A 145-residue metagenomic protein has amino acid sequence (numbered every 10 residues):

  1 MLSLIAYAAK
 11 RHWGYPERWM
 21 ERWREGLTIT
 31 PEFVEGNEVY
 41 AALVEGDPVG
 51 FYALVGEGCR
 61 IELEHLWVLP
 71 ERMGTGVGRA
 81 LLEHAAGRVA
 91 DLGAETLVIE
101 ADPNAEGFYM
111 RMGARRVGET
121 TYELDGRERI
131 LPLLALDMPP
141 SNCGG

Functional and structural regions predicted by a protein language model:
S3-I29: Conserved GNAT-fold acetyl-CoA-binding loop/helix
T30-G36: Short loop/turn motifs at secondary-structure junctions and domain boundaries
A41, D47-V55, E62-W67: Conserved beta-strand in the GNAT
V55, L69, E100-D102: Residue-level recognition of the GNAT/N-acetyltransferase active site
R72, G76-H84: Conserved acetyl-CoA pyrophosphate-binding loop and the N-cap/start of the following alpha-helix in GNAT-like
E95, I99-N104, M112, E119-G145: C-terminal "cap" of GNAT-fold acetyltransferases
Y109: Conserved active-site tyrosine of GNAT-family acetyltransferases
